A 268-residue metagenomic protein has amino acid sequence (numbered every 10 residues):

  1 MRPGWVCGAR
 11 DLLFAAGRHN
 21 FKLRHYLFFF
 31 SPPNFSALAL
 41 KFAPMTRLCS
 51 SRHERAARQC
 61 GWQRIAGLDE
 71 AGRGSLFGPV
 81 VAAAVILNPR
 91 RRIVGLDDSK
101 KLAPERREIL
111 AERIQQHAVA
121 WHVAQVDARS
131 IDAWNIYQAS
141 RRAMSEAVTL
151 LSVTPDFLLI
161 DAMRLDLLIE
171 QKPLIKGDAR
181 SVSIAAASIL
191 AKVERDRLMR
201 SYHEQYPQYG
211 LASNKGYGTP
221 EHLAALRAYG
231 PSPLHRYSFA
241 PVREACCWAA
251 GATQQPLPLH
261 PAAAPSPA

Functional and structural regions predicted by a protein language model:
A9-D11, R58: N-terminal hydrophobic alpha-helix used for membrane targeting or insertion
N20-K22, N34-A268: RNase H-like, Mg2+-dependent phosphodiesterase core, and more generally RNA phosphate-backbone-engaging helix-loop
H25-P33: Hydrophobic alpha-helical signal peptides and transmembrane signal-/tail-anchor segments that drive secretory-pathway
